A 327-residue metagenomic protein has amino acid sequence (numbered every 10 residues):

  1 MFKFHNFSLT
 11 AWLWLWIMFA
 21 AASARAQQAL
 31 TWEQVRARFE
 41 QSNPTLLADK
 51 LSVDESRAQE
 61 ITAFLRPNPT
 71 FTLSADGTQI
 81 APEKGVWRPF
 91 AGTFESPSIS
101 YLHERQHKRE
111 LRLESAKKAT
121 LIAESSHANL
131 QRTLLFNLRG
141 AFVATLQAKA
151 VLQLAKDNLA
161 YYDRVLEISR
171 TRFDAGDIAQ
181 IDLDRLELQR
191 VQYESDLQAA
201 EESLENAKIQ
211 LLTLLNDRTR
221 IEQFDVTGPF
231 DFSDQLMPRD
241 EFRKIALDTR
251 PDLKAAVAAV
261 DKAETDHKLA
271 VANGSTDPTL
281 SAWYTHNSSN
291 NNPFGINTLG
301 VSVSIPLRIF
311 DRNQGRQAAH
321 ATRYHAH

Functional and structural regions predicted by a protein language model:
M1-S8: N-terminal secretory signal peptides that target proteins for export/translocation
T10-A21: Bacterial N-terminal signal peptides
A22-A26: Sec/Tat signal peptide C-region and signal peptidase I cleavage site
Q27-Q28, T72-R105, R112, D225-L236 (+2 more regions): Small/polar, glycine/serine/threonine/aspartate-rich low-complexity segments that form flexible
Q34-E40, S100, D182-L183, E187 (+2 more regions): Amphipathic alpha-helical coiled-coil scaffold segments and their short linker/junction regions
A37-L47, D54-P69, P97-E114, S125-R132 (+7 more regions): A glycine-/polar-enriched beta->alpha junction
A48, V53-E55, E60-T62, L113-S115 (+17 more regions): Heptad-repeat amphipathic alpha-helical coiled-coil interaction surface used for oligomerization/assembly
H127-I245: Periplasmic alpha-helical coiled-coil/stalk elements that build and connect Gram-negative outer-membrane
